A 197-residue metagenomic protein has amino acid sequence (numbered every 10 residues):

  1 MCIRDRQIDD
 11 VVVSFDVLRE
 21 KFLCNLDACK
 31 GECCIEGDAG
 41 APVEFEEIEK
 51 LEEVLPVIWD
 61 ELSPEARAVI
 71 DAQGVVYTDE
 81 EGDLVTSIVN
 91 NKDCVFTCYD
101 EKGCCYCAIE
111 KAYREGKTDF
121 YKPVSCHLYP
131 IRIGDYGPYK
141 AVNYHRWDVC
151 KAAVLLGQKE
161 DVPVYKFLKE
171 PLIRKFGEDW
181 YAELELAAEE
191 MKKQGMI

Functional and structural regions predicted by a protein language model:
R4-I197: Short loop/turn segments that flank or connect secondary-structure elements
